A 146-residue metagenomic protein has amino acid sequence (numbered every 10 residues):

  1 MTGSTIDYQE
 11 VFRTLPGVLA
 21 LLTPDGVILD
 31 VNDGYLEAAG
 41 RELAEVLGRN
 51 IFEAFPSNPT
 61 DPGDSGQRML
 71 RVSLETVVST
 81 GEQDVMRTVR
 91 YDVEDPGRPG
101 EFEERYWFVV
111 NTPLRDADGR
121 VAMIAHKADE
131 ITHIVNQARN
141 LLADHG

Functional and structural regions predicted by a protein language model:
T2-A38: Sensory modules in modular signal-transduction proteins
L15, R49, T80-G81: Structured helix-beta-strand junction loops
Y35-L47: PAS/PAS-like sensory domain cap-loop motif
L47-S65: PAS-family sensory/regulatory domains
R68, E75-R115, R120-A122: Per-ARNT-Sim (PAS) sensory domains and their PAS-associated C-terminal
P113-G146: Sensory coupling linkers of modular signal transduction proteins
